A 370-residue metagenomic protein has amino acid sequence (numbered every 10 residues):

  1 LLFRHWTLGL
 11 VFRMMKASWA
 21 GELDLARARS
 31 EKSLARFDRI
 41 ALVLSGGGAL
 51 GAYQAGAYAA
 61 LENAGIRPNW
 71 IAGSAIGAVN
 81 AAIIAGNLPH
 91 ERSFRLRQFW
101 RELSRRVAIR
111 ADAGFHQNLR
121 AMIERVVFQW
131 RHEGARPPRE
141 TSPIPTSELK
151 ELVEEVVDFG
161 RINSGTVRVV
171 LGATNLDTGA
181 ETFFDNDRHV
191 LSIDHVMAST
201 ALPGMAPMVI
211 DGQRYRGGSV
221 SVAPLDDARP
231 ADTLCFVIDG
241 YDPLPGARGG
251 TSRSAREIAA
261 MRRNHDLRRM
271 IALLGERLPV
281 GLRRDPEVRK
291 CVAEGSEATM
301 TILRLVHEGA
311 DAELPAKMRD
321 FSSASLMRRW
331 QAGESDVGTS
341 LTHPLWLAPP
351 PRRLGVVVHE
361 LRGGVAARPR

Functional and structural regions predicted by a protein language model:
A17-A26, S30, R36-A41, G48-P143 (+8 more regions): Patatin-like phospholipase
I83, L314-R319: Short acidic, glycine/proline-rich loop/turn micro-motifs
A113-I238, A293-E308, D320-R328, A332-D336 (+2 more regions): Active-site-adjacent alpha/beta core region of enzyme catalytic domains
T182-F184, A247-G249, P315: Short, well-ordered secondary-structure micro-motifs
G240, G246, G250-V292, L345 (+1 more regions): Terminal low-complexity/disordered tails
